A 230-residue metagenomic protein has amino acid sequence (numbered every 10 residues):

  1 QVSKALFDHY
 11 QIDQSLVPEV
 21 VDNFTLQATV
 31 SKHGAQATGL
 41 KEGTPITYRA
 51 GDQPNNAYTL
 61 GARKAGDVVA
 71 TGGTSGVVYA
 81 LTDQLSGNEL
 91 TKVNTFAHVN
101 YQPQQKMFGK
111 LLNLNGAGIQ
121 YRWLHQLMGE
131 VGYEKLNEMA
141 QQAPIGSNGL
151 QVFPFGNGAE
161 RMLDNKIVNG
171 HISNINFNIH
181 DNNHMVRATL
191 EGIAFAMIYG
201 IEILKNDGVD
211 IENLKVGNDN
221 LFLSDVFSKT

Functional and structural regions predicted by a protein language model:
Q1-H9, K32-T230: Active-site core segments that coordinate phosphate-bearing ligands/cofactors across diverse enzyme families
A5, I12, L26: Glycine-rich, acidic and aromatic/proline-enriched surface loops and short helix-turn segments that act as binding
I12-Q14, V20, M128-E130: N-terminal leader/propeptide and maturation segments of large enzyme subunits in energy/redox metabolism and hydrolases
S15-T25, K110: A glycine-/small-polar-enriched, mobile loop at the entrance of the PLP active site in fold-type I
